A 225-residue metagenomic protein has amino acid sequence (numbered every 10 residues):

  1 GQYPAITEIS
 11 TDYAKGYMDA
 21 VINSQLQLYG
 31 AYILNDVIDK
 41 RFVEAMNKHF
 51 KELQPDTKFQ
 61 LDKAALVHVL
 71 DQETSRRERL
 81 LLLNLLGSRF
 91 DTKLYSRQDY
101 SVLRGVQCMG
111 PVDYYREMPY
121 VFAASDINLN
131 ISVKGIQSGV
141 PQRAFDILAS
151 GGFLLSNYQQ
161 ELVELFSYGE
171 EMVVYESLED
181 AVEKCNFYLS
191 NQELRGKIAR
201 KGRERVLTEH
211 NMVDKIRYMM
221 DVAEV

Functional and structural regions predicted by a protein language model:
G1-I136, Q159-L162: Nucleotide-sugar donor-binding catalytic core of glycosyltransferases
D12, E73, L94-V225: Catalytic binding pocket for nucleotide-activated donors in carbohydrate/polymer assembly enzymes
